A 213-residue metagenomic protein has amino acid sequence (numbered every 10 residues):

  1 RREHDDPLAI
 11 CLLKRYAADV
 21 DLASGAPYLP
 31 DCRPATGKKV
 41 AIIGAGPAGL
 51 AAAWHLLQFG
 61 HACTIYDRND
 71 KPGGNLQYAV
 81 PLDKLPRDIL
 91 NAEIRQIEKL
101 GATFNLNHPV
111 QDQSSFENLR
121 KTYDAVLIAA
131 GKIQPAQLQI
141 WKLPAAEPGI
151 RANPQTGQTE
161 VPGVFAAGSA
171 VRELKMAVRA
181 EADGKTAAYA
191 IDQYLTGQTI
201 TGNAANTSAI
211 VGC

Functional and structural regions predicted by a protein language model:
R1-D5: Local cysteine-cluster metal-coordination motifs and their immediate loop/turn environment, predominantly Fe-S cluster
P7-I10, I42-V110, N153, A190 (+2 more regions): Beta1-alpha1 glycine-rich phosphate/pyrophosphate-binding loop at the start of Rossmann-like nucleotide-binding domains
D21-V40: A short, basic/flexible loop-to-alpha-helix module at the beginning of a structural domain
P34-A35, K39-I43, N91-K142: Feature captures the FAD/FMN-dependent oxidoreductase FAD-binding
P81-L85, Y123, A145-A146: Short, hinge-like loop/turn segments at secondary-structure boundaries
G131-L174, Y189: FAD-site-proximal beta/loop scaffold in flavoenzymes
A170-T201: A conserved FAD-binding loop/helix module that cradles the flavin
